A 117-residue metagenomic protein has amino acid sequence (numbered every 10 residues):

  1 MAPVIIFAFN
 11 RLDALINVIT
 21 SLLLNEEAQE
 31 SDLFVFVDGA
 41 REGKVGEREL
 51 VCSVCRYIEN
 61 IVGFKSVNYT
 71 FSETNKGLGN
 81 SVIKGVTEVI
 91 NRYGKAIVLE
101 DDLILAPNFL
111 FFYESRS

Functional and structural regions predicted by a protein language model:
M1-V98, L103-S117: An acidic/histidine-cluster motif and surrounding catalytic segment that typifies divalent-metal-assisted enzyme active
